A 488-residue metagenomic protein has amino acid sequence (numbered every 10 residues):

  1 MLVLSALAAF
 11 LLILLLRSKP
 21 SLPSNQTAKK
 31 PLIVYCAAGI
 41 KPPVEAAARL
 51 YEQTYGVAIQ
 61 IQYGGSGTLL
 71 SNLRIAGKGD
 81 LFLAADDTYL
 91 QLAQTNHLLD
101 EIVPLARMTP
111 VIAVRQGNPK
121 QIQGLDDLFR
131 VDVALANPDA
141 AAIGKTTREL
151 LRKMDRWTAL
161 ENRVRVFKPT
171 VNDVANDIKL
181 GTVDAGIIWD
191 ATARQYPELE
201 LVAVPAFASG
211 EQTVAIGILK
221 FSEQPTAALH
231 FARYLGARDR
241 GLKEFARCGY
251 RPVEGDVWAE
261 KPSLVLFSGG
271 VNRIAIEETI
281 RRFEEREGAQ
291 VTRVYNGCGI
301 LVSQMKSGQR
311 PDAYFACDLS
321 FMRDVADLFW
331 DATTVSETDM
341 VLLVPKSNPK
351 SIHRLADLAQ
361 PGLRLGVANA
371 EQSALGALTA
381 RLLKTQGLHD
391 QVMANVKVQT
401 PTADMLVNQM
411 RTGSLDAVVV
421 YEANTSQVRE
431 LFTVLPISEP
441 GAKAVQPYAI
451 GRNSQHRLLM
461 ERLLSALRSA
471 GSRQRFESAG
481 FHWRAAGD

Functional and structural regions predicted by a protein language model:
M1-Y63, G67-G77, F82-H97, E101-Y295 (+2 more regions): Exported/periplasmic ABC-transporter solute-binding proteins
